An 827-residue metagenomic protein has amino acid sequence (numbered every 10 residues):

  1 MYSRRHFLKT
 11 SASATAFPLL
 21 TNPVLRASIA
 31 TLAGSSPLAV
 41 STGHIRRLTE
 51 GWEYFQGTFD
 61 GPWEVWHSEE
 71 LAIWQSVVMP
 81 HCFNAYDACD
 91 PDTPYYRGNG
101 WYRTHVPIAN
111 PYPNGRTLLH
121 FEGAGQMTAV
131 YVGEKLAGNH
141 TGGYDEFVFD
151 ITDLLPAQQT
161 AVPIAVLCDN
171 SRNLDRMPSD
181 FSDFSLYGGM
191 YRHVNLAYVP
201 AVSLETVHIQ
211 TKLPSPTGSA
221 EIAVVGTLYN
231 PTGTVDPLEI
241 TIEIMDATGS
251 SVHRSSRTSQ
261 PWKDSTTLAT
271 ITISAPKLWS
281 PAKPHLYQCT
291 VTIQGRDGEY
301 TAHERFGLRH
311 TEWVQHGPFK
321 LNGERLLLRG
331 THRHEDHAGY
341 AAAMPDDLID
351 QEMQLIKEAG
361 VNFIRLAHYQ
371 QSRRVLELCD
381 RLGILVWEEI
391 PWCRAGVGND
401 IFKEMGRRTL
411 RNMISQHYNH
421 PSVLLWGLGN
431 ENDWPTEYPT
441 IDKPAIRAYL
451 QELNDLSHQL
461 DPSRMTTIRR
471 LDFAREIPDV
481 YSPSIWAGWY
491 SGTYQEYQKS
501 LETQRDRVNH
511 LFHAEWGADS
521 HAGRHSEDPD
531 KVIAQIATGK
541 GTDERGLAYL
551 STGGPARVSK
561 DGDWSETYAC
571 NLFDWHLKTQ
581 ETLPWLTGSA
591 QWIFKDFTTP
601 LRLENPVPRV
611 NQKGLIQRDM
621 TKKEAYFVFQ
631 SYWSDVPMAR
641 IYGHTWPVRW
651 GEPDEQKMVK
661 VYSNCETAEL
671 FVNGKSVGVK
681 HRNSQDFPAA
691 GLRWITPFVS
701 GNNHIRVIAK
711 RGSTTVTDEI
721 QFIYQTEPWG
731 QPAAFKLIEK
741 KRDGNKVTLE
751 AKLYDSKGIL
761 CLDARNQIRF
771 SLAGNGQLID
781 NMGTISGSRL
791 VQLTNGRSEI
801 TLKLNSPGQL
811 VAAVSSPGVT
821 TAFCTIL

Functional and structural regions predicted by a protein language model:
H6-T31: N-terminal export signals
L32-H120, L174-F181, Y187-M190, K595 (+1 more regions): Extended carbohydrate-recognition surfaces in non-catalytic/accessory domains of CAZymes and lectin-like proteins
F55-G57, R97-T206, P231-T232, R373 (+4 more regions): Accessory beta-strand-rich segments of carbohydrate-active enzymes
H81-I108, Y112-H120, G125-V132, G138 (+6 more regions): Active-site-adjacent substrate/metal-binding segments within catalytic domains of carbohydrate-active enzymes
A220-T258, M658-V679, I705-R706, I768: Beta-strand-rich binding/interaction modules
V224-L228, V659-S663, N745-C761, A812-V814: Beta-strand-rich structural segments
Y229-E312: Extended acidic/polar, glycine-enriched regions that form or flank non-catalytic beta-rich accessory modules
M353-I356, F363-T621, F629, M638-W650 (+1 more regions): Substrate-binding/catalytic cleft of secreted carbohydrate-active enzymes, primarily glycoside hydrolases
